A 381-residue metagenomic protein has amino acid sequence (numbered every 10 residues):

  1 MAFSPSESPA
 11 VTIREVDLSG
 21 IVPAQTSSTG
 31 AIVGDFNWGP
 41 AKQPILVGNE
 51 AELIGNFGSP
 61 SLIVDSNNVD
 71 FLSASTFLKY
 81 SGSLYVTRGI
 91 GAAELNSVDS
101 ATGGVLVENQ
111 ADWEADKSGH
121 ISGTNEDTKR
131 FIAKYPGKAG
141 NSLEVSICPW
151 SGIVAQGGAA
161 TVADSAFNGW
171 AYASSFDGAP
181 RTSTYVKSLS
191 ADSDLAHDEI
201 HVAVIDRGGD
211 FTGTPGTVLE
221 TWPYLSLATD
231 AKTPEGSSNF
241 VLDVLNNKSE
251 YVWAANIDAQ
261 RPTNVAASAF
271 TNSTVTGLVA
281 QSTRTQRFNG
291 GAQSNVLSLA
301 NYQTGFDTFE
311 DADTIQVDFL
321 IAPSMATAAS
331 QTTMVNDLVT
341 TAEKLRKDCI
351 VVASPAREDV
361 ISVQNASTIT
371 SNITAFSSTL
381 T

Functional and structural regions predicted by a protein language model:
M1-T381: Surface-exposed assembly/interface segments
